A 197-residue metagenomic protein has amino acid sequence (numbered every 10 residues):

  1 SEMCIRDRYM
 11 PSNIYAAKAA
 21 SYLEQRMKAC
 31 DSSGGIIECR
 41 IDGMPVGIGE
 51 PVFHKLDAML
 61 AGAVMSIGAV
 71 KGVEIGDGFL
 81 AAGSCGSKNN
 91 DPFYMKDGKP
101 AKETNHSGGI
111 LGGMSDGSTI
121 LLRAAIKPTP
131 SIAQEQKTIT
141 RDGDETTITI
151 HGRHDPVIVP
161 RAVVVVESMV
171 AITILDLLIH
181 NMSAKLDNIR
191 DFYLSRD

Functional and structural regions predicted by a protein language model:
S1, E38-M44, I148-H154: Short acidic (Asp/Glu) and glycine-rich catalytic loops that position anionic groups and cofactors
M3-I5: Short, small-residue-biased leader/transition segments that mark boundaries at the very start of proteins
R8-N13, V46-H54, A63, V159 (+1 more regions): Hydrophobic alpha-helical scaffolding
N13-Y22, I126-A133: Short, mixed-charge, low-aromatic patches
A16, S21-G34: Phosphate/diphosphate-binding glycine-rich loops and adjacent basic-rich segments that engage nucleotide
A17-A20, A58-M65, L121-R123, V163-I179: Predominant activation on well-ordered alpha-helical scaffold segments within soluble catalytic domains
A29-E145: Glycine-rich anion/phosphate-binding loop at the beta-strand->alpha-helix junction
S131-D197: Internal helix-turn-beta structural module
